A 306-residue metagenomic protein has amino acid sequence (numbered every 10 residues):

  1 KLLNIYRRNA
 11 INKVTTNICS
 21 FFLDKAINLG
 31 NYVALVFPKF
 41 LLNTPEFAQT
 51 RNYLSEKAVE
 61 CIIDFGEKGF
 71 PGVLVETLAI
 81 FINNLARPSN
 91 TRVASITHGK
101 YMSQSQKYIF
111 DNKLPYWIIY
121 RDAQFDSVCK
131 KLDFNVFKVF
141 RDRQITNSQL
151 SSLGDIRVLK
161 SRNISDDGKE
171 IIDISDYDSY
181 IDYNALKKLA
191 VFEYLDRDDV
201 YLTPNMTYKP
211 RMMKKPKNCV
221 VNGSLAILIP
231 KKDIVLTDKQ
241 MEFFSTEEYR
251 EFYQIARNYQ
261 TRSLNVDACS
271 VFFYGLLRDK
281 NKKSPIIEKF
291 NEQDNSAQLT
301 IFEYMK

Functional and structural regions predicted by a protein language model:
K1-K138: Signature of N6-adenine DNA methyltransferases within the class I
A123-K306: Polybasic, glycine- and aromatic-enriched phosphate-binding surface used to engage nucleic acids
